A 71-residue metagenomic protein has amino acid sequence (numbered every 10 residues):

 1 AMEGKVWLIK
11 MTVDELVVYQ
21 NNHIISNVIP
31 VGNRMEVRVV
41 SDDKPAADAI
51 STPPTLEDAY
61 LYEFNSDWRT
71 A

Functional and structural regions predicted by a protein language model:
A1-V39: ABC transporter nucleotide-binding domain
V31-A71: C-terminal coupling/interaction segments
